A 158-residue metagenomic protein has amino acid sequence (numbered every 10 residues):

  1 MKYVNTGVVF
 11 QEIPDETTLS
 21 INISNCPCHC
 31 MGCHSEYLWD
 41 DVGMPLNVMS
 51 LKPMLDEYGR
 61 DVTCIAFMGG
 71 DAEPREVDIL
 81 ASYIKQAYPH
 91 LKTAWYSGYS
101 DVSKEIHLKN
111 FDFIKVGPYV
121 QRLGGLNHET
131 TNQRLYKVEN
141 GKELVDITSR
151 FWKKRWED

Functional and structural regions predicted by a protein language model:
M1-N22, P27, S35-D40: N-terminal [4Fe-4S]-dependent radical SAM core
T18, C64-A66, K92-A94, F113: Structural preference for beta-strand elements that scaffold enzyme active sites
C30-L38, G59-V62: Short, basic/glycine-rich phosphate-binding loops at helix/coil junctions that contact nucleotide phosphates
L38, G70, P118-Y119: Flexible loop residues that form catalytic and substrate-binding hotspots at small-molecule/glycan-binding clefts
D40-P53, A72-K109: Canonical radical SAM enzyme core domain
P53-E73: Short Fe-S-cluster ligation motifs
C64-A66, Y83, E139: Flavin-dependent oxidoreductase catalytic cores
L108-D158: Classical nucleotidyltransferase
